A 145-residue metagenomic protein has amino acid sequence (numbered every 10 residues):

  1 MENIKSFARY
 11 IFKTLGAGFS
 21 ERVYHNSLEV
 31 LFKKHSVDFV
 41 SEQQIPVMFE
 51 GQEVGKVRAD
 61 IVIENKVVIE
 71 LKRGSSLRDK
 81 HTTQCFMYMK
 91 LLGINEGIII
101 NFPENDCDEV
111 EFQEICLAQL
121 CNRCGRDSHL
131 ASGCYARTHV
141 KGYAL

Functional and structural regions predicted by a protein language model:
M1, A17-E21, H25, E29: Nuclease catalytic cores
M1-A17: Interdomain/boundary linker segments immediately adjacent to catalytic/signaling cores
G16, F39, A59-S75, Y88: Conserved catalytic cores of phosphodiester-cleaving nucleases, focusing on short active-site segments
N26, K56-R58, V62-I63, L117-A118: N-terminal, polar/charged subdomain of small-to-medium soluble alpha/beta proteins
E29, H35-G51: A short acidic/basic microdomain associated with nuclease active sites
K72-L120: Nucleic-acid nuclease catalytic cores
N122-L145: A short, cysteine/histidine-rich metal-binding "knuckle" motif
